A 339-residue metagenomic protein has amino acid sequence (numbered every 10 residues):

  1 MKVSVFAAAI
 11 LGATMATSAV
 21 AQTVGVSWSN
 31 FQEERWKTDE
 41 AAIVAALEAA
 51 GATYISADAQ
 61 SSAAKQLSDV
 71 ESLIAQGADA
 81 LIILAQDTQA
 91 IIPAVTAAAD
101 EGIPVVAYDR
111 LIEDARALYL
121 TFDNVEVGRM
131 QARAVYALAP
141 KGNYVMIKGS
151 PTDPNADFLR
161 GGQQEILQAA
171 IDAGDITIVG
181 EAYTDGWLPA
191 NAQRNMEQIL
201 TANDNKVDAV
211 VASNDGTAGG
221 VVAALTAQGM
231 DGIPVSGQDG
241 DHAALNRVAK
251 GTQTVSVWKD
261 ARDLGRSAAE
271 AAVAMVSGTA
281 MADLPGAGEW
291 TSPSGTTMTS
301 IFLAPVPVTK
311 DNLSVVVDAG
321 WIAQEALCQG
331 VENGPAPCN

Functional and structural regions predicted by a protein language model:
M1-A21: Gram-negative bacterial Sec-dependent N-terminal signal peptides
A19-N339: A residue-level marker of the well-folded mature domains of exported/periplasmic proteins
